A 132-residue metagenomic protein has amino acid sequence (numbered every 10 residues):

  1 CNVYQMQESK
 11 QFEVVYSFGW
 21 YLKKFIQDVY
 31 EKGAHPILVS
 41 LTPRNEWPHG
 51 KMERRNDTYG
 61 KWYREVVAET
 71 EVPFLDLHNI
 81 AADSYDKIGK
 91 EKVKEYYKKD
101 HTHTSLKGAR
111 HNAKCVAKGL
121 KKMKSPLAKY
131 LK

Functional and structural regions predicted by a protein language model:
C1-L106, R110, K114-K132: Alpha-helical cap/lid subdomain in secreted, periplasmic, or secretory-pathway luminal O-acyl-processing enzymes
